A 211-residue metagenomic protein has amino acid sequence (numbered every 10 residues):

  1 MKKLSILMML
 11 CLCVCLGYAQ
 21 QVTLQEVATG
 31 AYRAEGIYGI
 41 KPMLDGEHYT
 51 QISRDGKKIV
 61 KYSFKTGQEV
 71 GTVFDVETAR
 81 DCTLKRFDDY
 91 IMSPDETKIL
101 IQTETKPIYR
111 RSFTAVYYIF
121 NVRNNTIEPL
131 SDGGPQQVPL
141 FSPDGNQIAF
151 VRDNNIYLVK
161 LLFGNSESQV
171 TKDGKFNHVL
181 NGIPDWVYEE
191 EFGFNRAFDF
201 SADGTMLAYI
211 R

Functional and structural regions predicted by a protein language model:
L4-V14: Sec-dependent N-terminal signal peptides
M8, A19-R211: Beta-propeller folds
